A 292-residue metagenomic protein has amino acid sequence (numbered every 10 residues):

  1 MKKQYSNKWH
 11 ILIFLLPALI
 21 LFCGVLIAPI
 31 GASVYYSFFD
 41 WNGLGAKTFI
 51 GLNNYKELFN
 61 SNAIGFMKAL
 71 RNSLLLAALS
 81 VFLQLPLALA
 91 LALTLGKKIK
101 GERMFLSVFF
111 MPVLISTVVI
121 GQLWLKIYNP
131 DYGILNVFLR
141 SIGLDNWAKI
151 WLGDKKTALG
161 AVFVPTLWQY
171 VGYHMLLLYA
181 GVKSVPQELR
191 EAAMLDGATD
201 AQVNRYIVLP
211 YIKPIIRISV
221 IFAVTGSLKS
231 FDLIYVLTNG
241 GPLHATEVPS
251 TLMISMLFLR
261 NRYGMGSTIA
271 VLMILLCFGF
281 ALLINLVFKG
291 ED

Functional and structural regions predicted by a protein language model:
K2-D292: A structural signal for multi-pass alpha-helical bundles of membrane permease subunits that mediate small-molecule
